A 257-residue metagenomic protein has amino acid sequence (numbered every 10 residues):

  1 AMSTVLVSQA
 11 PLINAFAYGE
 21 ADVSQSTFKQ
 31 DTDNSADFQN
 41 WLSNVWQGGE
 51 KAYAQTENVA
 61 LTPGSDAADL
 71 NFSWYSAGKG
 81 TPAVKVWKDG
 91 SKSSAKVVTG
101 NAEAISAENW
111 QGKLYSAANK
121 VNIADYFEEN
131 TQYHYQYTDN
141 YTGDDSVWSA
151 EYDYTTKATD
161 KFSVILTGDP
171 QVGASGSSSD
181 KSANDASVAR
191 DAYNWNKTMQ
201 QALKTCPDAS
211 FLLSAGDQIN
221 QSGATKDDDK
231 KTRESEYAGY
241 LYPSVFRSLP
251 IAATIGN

Functional and structural regions predicted by a protein language model:
A1-S8: Hydrophobic core
Q9-N184, K204-T205: Acidic, histidine-bearing metal-coordination/catalytic regions of metal-dependent phosphoesterases
T159-N257: Active-site neighborhood of divalent metal-dependent phosphoester/pyrophosphate hydrolases
